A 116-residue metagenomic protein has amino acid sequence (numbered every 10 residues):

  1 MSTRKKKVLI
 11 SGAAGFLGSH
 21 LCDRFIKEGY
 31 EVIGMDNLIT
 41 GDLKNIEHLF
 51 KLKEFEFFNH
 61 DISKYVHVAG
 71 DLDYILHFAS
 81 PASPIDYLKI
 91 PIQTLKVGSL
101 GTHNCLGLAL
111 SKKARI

Functional and structural regions predicted by a protein language model:
M1-I116: N-terminal Rossmann-like NAD(P)+-binding domain of SDR-like oxidoreductases, especially those catalyzing
